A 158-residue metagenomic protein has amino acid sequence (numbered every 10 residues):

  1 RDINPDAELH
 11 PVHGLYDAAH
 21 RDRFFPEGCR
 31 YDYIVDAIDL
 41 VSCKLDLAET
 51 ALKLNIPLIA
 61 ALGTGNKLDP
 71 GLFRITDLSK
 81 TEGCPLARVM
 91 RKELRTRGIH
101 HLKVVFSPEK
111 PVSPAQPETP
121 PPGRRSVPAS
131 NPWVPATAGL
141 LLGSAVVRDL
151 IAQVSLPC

Functional and structural regions predicted by a protein language model:
R1-C158: Adenine nucleotide-associated cytosolic modules
